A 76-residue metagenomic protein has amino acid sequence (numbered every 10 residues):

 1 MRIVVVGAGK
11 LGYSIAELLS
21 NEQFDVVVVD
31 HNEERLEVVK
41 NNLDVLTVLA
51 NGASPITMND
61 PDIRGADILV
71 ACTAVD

Functional and structural regions predicted by a protein language model:
M1-D76: Cytosolic regulatory regions of ion transport systems
